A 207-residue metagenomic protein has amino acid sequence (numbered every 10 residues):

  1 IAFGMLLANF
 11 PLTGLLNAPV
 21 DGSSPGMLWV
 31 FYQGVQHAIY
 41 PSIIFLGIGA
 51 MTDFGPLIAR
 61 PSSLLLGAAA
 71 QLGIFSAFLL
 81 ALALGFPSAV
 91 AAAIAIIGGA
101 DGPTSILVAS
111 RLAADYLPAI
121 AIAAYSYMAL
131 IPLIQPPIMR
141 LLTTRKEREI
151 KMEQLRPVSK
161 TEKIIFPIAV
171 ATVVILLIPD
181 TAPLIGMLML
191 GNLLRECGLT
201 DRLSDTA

Functional and structural regions predicted by a protein language model:
I1, L12, R156-I185: Hydrophobic transmembrane alpha-helices of multi-pass small-molecule transporters
I1, N17-P19, V30-F31, M51-L66 (+1 more regions): Interfacial helix-loop-helix linkers and transmembrane-helix boundary segments in multi-pass membrane proteins
N9-W29, L46-I58, L80-A91: Transmembrane alpha-helix boundary signature
W29-I44, V90-I96, Y125, D180-L188: Structural signature of hydrophobic alpha-helical transmembrane segments
H37-A38, I44-F54, L65-S76, L80 (+2 more regions): Alpha-helical membrane segments and immediately flanking helix-loop junctions that form or couple to the substrate/ion
Y116-P132, L184: Alpha-helical transmembrane segments
P137-F166, L199-D205: Intrinsically disordered, low-complexity non-transmembrane regions of multi-pass membrane transporters
V174-A207: Transmembrane helical segments that form the transport core of multi-pass membrane transport proteins
